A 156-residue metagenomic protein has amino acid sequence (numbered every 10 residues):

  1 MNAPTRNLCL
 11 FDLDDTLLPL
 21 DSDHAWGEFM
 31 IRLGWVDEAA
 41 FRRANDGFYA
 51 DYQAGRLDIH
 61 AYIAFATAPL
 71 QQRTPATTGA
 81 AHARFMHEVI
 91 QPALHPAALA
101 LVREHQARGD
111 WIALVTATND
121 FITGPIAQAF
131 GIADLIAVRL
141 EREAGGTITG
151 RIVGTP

Functional and structural regions predicted by a protein language model:
N2-L8, L13-A144: Alpha-helical substrate-recognition element adjacent to the catalytic core
V138-P156: Glycine/Thr-rich beta-alpha phosphate-binding loop at enzyme active sites
